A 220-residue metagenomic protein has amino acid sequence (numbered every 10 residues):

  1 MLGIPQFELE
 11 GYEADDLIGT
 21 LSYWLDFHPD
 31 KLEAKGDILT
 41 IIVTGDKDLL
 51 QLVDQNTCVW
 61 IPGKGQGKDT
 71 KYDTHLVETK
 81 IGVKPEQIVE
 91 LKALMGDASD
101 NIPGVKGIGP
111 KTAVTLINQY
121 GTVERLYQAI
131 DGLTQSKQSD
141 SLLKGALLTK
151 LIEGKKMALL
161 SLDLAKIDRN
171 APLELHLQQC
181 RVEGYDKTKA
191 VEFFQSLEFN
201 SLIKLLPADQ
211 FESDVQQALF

Functional and structural regions predicted by a protein language model:
M1-N170: Extended two-metal-dependent nuclease catalytic cores across DNA- and RNA-processing enzymes
E153-G154, D163-F220: Low-complexity, acidic/Ser/Thr- and charged residue-rich accessory regions of DNA metabolism proteins
